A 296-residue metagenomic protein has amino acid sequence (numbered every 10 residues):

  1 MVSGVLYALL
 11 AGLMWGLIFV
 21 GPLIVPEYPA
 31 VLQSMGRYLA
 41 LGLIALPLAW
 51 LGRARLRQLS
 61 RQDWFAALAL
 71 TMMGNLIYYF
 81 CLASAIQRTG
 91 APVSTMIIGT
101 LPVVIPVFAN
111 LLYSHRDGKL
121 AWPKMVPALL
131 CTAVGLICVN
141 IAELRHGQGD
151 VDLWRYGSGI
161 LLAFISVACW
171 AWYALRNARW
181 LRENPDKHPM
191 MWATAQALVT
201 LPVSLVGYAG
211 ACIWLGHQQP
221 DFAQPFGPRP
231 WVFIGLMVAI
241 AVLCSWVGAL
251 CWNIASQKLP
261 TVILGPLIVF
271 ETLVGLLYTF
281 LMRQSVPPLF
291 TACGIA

Functional and structural regions predicted by a protein language model:
M1-M35, L43, M72, S84 (+4 more regions): Glycine-/small-residue-enriched transmembrane alpha-helix faces in small-molecule transporters and effluxers
G12, G36, N75, Y79 (+3 more regions): Helix-helix packing/entry segments at the starts of transmembrane helices
M14-F19, W50-I98, C131-C138, A241-L259: Specific transmembrane alpha-helical segments of multi-pass solute transporters/efflux pumps, especially DMT/EamA
V20-P29, Q87, N140-R155, E183 (+2 more regions): Membrane-interface helix termini and inter-helical loops of multi-pass transporters
V25, Q33, A85, L111-D117 (+5 more regions): Hydrophobic/aromatic residues within transmembrane alpha-helices of multi-pass small-molecule transporters
E27-I77, P102-A109, A168-R176, A193-L215: Transmembrane alpha-helices of multi-pass small-molecule transport proteins
A45, L120-L144, L289-A296: Hydrophobic transmembrane alpha-helices of multi-pass small-molecule transport proteins
L48-G52, L101-P127, L273-A292: C-terminal transmembrane-helix exit sites in multi-pass transporters
